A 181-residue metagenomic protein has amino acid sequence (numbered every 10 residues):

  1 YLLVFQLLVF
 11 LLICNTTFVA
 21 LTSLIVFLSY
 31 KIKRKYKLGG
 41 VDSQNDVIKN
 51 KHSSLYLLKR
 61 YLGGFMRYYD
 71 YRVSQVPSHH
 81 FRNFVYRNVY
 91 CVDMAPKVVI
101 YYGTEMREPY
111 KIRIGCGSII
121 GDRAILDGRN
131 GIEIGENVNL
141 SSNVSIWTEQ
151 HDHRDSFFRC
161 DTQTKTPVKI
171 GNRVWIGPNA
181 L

Functional and structural regions predicted by a protein language model:
Y1-Y90: Terminal amphipathic alpha-helical/low-complexity segments used for targeting or macromolecular assembly
P77, Y90, Y110, N130 (+1 more regions): Conserved acidic
P96, Y101-Y102, R107-E108, G115-C116 (+8 more regions): Left-handed beta-helix
K111, R154-D155: A broadly structural signal marking compact, well-ordered functional cores that mediate small-ligand/cofactor/substrate
E149-H153: Histidine-centered active-site/metal-ligand motif
D155-D161: Flexible, solvent-exposed loop segments that connect beta-strands
